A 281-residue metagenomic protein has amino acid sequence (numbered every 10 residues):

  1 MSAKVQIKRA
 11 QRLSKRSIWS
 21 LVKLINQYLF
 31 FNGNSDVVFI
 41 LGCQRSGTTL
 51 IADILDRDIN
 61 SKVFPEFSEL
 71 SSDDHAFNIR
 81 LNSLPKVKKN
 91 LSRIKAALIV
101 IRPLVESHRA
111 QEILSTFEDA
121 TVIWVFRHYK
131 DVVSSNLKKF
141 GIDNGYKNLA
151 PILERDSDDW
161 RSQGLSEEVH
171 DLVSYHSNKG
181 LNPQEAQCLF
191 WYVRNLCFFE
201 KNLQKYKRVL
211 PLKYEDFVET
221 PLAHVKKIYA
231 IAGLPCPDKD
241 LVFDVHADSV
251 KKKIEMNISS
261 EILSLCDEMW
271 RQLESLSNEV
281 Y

Functional and structural regions predicted by a protein language model:
M1-K95, I142-L153, A247, K252: PAPS-dependent sulfotransferase catalytic core
M1-V37, R161-Y281: PAPS-dependent sulfotransferases, especially Golgi type II membrane carbohydrate sulfotransferases
V38, K62, T121-I123, L210-L212: Hydrophobic/aromatic beta-strand patches that form the interior of the parallel beta-sheet core in alpha/beta enzyme
L41-G42, V100-L104, F126-R127, Y214: Short His-Asn-centered micro-motif
T49-A52, S72, S107-A110, K130-S135 (+3 more regions): Short catalytic/ligand-binding loop motif for oxyanion handling, primarily in non-cytosolic enzymes, centered on
R93-E112: Glycine-rich phosphate-binding loop used to anchor ATP phosphates in small-molecule kinases, encompassing both
T116-N136: Conserved phosphate-donor/acceptor-positioning beta-strand/loop module used by diverse small-molecule
D131-S135, D143-S162, E167: Interaction-surface signature
